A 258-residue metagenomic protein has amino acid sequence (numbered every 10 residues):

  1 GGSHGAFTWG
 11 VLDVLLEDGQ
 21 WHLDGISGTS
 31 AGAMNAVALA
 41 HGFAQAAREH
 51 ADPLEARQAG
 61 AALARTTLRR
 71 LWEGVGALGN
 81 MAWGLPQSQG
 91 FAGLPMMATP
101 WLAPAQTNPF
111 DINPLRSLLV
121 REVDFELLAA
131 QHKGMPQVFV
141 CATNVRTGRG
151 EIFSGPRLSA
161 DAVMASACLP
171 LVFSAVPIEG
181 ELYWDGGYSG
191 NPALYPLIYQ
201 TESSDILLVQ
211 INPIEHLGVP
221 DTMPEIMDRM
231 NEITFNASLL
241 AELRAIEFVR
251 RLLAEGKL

Functional and structural regions predicted by a protein language model:
G2-T29, V37-L258: Patatin-like phospholipase
